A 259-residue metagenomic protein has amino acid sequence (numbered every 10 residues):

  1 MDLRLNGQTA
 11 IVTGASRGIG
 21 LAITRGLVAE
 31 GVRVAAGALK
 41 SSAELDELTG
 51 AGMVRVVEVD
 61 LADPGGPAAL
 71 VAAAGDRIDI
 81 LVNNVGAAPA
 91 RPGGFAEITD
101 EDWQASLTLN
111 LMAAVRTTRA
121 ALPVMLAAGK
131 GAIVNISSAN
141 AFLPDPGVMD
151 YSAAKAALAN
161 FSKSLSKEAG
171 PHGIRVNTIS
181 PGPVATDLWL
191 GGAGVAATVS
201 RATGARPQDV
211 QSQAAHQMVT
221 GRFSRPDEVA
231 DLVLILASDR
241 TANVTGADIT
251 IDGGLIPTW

Functional and structural regions predicted by a protein language model:
N6, P92, L143, R222 (+2 more regions): Short C-terminal tail/terminal secondary-structure segment of NAD(P)H-dependent dehydrogenase/reductase domains
T9, S16-R17: Conserved glycine-rich cofactor-binding loop
R91-F95, T99-Q104, I133, V199 (+1 more regions): Substrate-binding pocket helix/loop in short-chain dehydrogenase/reductase
T118, A154, S162: Active-site helix of classical SDR
P123, K167-E168, A242: Alpha-helical segment proximal to the catalytic Tyr-Lys
S138: Residue(s) in the substrate-gating loop at a strand-loop-helix junction that position the organic substrate next
G170, R175, V244-G246: Short, small/polar-rich loop/turn modules that mediate ligand/substrate recognition or access, typified
